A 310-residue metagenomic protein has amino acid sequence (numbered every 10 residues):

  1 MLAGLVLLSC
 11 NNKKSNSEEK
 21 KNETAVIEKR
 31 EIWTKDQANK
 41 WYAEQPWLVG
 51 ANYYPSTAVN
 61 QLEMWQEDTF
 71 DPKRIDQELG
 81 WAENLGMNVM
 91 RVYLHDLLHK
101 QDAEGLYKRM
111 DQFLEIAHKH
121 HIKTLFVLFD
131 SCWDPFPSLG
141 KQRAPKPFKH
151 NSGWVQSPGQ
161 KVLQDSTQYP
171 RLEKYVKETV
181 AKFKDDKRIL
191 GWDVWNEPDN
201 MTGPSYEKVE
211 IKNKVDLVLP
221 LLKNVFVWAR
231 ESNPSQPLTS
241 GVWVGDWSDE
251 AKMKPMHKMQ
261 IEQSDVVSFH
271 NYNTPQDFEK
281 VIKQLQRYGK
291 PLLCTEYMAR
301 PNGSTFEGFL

Functional and structural regions predicted by a protein language model:
V6-S9: C-terminal motif of bacterial Sec signal peptides marking the signal peptidase cleavage site
N11-E18: Bacterial lipoprotein signal-peptidase II cleavage site
E18-T24, E28: The feature marks either
V26-V266, H270-E279, Y288, P301-E307: Active-site mouth of glycoside hydrolases
L285: Active/binding-pocket-proximal capping segment
L292-A299: Short acidic/histidine-rich active-site segments
